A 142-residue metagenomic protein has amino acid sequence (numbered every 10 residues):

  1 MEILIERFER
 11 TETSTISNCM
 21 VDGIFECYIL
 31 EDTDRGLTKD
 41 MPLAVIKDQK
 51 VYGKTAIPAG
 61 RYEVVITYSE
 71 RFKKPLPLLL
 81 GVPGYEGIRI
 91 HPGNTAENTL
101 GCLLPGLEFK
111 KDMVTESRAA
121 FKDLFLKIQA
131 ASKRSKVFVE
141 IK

Functional and structural regions predicted by a protein language model:
M1-V137, K142: Cell wall/extracellular polymer interaction/catalysis modules
